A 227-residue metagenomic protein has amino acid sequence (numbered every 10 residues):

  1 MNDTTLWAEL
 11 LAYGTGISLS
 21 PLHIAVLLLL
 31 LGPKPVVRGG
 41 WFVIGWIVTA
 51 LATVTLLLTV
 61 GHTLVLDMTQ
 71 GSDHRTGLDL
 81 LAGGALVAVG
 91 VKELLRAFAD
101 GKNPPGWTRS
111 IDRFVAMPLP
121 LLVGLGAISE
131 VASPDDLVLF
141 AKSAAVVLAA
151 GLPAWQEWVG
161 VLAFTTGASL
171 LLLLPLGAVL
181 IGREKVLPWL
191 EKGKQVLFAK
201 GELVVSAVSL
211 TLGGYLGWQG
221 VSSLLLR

Functional and structural regions predicted by a protein language model:
M1-L19, I44, W107-A132, Q156-A163 (+1 more regions): Small-residue-enriched transmembrane helix starts and helix-helix packing motifs in multi-pass inner-membrane proteins
T5-W7, H74-V91, Q156-L170: Alpha-helical transmembrane segments
L10, K34-L64, A141-P188: A small-residue-rich subset of transmembrane alpha-helices
Y13-G32, V36: N-terminal signal-anchor/start-transfer transmembrane helix
S18-V26, A132-S143, L172-L173: Transmembrane helix boundary and interhelical junction motifs in multipass membrane proteins
P35-T108: Membrane helix-loop-helix hairpins that form the core translocation module of multi-pass transporters
V89-A132, P188-Q195, A199, V204-A207 (+1 more regions): Alpha-helical multi-pass membrane helix bundles of inner-membrane/thylakoid proteins, especially permease cores
A127-V146, L212-R227: Alpha-helical transmembrane segments and their membrane-interface junctions in multi-pass membrane proteins
